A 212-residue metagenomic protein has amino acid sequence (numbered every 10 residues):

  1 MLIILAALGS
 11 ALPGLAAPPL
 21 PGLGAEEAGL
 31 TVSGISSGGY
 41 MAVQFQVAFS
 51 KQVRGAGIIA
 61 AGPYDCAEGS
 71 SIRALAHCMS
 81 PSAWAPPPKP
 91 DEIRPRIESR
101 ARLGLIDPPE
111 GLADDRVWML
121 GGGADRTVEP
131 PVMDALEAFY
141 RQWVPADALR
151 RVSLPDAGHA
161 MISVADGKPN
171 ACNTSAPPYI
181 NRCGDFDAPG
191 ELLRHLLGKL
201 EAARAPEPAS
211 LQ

Functional and structural regions predicted by a protein language model:
M1-A11: Bacterial N-terminal signal peptides
L12-A16: Sec/Tat signal peptide C-region and signal peptidase I cleavage site
A17-E27: Conserved acidic catalytic loop of the alpha/beta-hydrolase fold
E26-L30, K51-G55, A113-W118, P145-R150: Loop/turn elements at helix/coil->beta-strand transitions in domains of secreted/extracellular proteins
E26-R73, L200-E201: Primarily recognizes the serine-hydrolase "nucleophile elbow" in alpha/beta-hydrolase and SGNH/GDSL folds
V43-F45, I58, A67-A76, E129-M133 (+2 more regions): Short, solvent-exposed loop/turn and secondary-structure capping segments
C66-V144, L192: The feature captures the conserved acid-bearing segment of alpha/beta-hydrolase catalytic domains
W118-L120, A124-R126, D134-Q212: C-terminal catalytic histidine-bearing segment of alpha/beta-hydrolase fold enzymes
